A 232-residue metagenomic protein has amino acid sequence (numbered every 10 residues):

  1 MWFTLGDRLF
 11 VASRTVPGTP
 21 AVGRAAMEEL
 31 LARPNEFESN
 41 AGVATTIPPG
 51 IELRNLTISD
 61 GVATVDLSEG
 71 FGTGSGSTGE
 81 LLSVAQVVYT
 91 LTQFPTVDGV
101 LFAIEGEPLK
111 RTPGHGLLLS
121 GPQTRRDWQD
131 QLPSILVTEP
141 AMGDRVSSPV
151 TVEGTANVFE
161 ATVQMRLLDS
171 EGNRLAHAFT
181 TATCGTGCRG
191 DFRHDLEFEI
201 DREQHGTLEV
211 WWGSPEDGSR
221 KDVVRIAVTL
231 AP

Functional and structural regions predicted by a protein language model:
M1-P232: Bimodal "functional hotspot" detector
